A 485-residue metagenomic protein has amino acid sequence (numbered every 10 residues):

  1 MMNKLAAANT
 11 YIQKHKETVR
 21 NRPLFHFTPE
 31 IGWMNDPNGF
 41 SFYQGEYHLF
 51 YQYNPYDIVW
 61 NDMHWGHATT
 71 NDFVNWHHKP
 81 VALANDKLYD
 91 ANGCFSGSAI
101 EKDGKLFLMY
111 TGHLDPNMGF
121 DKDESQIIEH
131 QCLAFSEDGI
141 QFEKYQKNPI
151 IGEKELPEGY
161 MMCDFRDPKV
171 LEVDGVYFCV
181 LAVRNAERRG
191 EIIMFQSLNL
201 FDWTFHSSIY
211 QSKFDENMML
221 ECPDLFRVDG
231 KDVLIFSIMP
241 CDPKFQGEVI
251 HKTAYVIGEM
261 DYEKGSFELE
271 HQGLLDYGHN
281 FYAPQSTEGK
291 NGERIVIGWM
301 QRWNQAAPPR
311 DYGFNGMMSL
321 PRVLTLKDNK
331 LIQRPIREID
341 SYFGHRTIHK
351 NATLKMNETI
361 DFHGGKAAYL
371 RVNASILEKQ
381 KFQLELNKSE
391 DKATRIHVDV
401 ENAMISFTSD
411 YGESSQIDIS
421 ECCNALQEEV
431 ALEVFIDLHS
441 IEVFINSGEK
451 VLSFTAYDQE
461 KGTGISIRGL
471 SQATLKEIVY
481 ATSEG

Functional and structural regions predicted by a protein language model:
M1-D167, E172-D215, R227-Y277, M300-H349 (+2 more regions): Beta-rich carbohydrate-recognition and catalytic domains
A7-Q13, H251-G485: Beta-rich accessory regions
